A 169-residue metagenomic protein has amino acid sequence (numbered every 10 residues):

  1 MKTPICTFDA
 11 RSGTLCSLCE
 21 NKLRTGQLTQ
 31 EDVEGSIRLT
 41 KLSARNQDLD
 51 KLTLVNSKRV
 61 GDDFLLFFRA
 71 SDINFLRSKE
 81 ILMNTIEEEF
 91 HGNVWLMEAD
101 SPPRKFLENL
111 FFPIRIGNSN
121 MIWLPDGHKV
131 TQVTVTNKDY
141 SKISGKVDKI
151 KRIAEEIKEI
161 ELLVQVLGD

Functional and structural regions predicted by a protein language model:
M1-D169: RNA-contacting regions in translation and RNA-metabolism proteins, encompassing KH/S1 modules where present
